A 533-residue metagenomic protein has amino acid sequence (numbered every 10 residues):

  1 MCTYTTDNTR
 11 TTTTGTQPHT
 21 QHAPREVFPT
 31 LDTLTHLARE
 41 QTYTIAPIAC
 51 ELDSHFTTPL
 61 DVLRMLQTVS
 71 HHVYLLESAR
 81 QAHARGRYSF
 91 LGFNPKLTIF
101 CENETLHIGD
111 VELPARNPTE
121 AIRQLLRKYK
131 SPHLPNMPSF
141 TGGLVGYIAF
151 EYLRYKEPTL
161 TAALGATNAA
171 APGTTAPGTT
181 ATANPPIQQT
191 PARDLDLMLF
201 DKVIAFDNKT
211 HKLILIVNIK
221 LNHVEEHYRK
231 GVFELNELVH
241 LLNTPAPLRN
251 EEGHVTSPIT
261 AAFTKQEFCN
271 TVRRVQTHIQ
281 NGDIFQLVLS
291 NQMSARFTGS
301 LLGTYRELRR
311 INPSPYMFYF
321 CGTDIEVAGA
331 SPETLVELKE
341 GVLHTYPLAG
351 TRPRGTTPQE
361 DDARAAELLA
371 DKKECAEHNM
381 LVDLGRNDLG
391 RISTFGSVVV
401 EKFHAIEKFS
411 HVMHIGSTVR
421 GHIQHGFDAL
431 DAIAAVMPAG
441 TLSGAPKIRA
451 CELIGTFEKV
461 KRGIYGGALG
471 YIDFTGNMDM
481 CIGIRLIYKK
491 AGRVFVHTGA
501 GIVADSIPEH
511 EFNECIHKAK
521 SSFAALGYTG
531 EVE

Functional and structural regions predicted by a protein language model:
C2-N8, T14-T174, G178-E533: Extended alpha-helical targeting/anchoring segments, especially N-terminal organellar/secretory targeting helices
